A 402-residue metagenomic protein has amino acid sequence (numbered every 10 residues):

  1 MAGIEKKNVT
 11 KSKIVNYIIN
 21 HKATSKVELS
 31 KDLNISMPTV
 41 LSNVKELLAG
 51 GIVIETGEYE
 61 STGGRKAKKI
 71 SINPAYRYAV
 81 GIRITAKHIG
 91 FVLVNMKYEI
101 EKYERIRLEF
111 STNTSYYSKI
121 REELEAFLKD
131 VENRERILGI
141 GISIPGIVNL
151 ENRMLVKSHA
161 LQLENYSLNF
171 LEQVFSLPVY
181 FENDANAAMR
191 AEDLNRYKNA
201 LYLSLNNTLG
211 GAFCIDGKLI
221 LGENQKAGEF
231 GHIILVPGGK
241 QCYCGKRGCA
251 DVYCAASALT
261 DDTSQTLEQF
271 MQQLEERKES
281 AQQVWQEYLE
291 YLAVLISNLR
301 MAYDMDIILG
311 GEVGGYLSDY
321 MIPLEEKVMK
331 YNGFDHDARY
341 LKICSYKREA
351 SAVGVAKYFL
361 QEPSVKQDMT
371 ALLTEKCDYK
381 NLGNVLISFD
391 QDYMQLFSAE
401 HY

Functional and structural regions predicted by a protein language model:
G3-I4, N8, N16-I19, Y180-N195 (+1 more regions): Glycine-rich phosphate-binding/hydrolytic loop that grips phosphoryl groups
V9-K11, H21-E28: Short capping segments at the starts of secondary-structure elements
E28-S30, L47: A short acidic, leucine-rich amphipathic alpha-helix
G51-T56: A short, conserved structural fragment
G64-Y103, Y202-I215: Gly/Thr-rich phosphate-binding beta-strand-loop-beta motif of the actin/hexokinase/Hsp70
Y103-R105, N169-F170, F175-S280, D378-Y402: Glycine/GP-enriched mid-protein hinge/lid loop-to-helix segment characteristic of carbohydrate kinases
E104-N199, D319-Y331: Glycine-rich phosphate-binding loop and adjoining helix at the ATP-binding site of ATP-dependent phosphoryl-transfer
S115-R134, V252-Y253, A258-S318, I343-S351: Adenine-nucleotide phosphate-binding core of ATP-dependent small-molecule kinases
